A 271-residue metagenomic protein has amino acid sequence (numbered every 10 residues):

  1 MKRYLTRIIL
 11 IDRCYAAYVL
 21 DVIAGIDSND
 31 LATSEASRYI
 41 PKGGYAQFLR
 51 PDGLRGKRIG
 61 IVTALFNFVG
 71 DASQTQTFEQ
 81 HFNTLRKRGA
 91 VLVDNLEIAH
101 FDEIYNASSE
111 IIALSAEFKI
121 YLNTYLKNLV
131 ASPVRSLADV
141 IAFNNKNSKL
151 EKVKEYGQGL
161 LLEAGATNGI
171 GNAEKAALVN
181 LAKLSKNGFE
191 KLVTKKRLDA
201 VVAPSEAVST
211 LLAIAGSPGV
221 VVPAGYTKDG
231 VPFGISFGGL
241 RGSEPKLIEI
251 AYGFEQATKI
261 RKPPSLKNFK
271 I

Functional and structural regions predicted by a protein language model:
M1-Q76, F101-D102, K146, I260-I271: A short helix-breaking turn/cap at a secondary-structure junction
T6-I9, R13, D52, A64-F78 (+5 more regions): Hydrophobic alpha-helical scaffolding
R13-D21, E79, K119-N123, I248-E255: Predominant activation on well-ordered alpha-helical scaffold segments within soluble catalytic domains
V19, T84, T210-A213: Hydrophobic/aromatic ligand-binding patch that stacks against planar heteroaromatic rings of cofactors or nucleotides
G44, G70-L96, Y121-P133, A138-N144 (+1 more regions): Acyltransferase
A46-F66, I112-L184, P223, V231-G234: Short helix-loop capping/hinge segments that flank enzyme active sites or metal/cofactor-binding pockets
A90-S109: Short connector loops at secondary-structure junctions
L162-I271: Glycine-rich, small-residue loops and helix-cap segments that act as flexible hinges at active-site edges
